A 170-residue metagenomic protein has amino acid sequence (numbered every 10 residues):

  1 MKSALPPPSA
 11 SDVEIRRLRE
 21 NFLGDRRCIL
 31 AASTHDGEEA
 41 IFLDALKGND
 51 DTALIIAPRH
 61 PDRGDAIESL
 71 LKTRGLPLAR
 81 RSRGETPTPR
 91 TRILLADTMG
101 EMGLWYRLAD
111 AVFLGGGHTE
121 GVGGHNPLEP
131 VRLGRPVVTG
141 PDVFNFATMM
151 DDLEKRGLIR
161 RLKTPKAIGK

Functional and structural regions predicted by a protein language model:
M1-K170: Nucleotide-activated sugar donor-binding and catalytic core shared by glycosyltransferases and related lipid-linked
